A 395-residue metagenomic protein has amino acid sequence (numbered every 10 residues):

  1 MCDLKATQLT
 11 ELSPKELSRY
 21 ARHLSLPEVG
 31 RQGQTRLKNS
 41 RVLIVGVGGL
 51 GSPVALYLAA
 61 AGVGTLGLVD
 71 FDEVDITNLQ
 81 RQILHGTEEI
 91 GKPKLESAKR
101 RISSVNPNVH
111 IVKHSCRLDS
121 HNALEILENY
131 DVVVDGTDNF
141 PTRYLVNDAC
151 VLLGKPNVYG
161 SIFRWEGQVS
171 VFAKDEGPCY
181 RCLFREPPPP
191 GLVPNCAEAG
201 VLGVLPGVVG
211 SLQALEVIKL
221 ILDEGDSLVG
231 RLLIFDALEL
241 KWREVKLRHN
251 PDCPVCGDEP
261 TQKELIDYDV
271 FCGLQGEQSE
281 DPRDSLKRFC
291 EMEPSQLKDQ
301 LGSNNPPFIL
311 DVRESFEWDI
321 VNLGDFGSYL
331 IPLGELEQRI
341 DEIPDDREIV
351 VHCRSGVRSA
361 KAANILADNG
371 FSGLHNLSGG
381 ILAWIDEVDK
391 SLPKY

Functional and structural regions predicted by a protein language model:
M1-L43, L265-D267, F271-S285: N-terminal charged helix/coil linker that caps or initiates catalytic domains
C2-D3, R100, E239-P251, V255-P307 (+2 more regions): Rhodanese-like catalytic fold shared by cysteine-dependent sulfurtransferases and DSP/PTP-type phosphatases
C2-K5, N106-V209, L222, E239 (+2 more regions): E1/E1-like adenylate-forming module used to activate ubiquitin-like modifiers and sulfur-carrier proteins
K5-A6, E11, L68-N106, L310: Glycine-rich phosphate-binding loop and adjoining beta1-alpha1-beta2 segment of Rossmann-like nucleotide-binding folds
G33-D70, G210: Glycine-rich adenosine-cofactor-binding loop
N39, I126-N129, D346: Alpha-helix C-terminal capping/helix-to-coil transition sites in glycosyltransferase folds
S211-D226: Oxidoreductase and adenylate-handling cofactor-binding alpha/beta cores
